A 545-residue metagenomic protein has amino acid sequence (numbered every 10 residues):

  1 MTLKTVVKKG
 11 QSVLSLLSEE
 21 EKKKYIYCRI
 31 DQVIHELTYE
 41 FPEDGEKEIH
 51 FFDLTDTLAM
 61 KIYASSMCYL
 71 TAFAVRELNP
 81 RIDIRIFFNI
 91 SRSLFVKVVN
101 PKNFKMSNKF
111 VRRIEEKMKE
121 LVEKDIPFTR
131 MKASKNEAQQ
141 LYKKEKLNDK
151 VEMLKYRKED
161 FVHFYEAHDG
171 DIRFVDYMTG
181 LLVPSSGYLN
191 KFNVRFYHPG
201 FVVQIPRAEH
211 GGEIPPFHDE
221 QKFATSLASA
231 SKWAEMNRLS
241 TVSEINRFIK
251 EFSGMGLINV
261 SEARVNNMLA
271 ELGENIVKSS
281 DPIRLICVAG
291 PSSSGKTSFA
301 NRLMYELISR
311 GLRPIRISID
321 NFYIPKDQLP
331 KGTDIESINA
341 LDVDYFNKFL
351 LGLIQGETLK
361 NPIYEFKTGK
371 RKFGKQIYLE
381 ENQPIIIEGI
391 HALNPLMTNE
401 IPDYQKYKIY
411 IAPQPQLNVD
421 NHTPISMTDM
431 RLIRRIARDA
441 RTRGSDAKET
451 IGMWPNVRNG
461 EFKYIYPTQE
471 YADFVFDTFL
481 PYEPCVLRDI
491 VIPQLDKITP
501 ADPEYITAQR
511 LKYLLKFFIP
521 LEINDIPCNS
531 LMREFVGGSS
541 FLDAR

Functional and structural regions predicted by a protein language model:
Y27-I30, P42-M60, A74, D83-S91 (+2 more regions): Auxiliary tRNA-acceptor-end handling modules of aminoacyl-tRNA synthetases
I286-V288: Hydrophobic anchor at the beta1->P-loop junction of P-loop NTPases
S293: Walker A (P-loop) phosphate-binding loop of P-loop NTPases
K296: Conserved lysine of the Walker
F299, L303: Hydrophobic positions on the alpha1 helix immediately C-terminal to the Walker A/P-loop
Y305-I315: Post-Walker A helix-loop "phosphate-sensing" segment adjacent to the P-loop in P-loop NTPases
I315-I317, I324-T368, P384: Conserved nucleotide-sensing/catalytic segment adjacent to the nucleotide-binding pocket in NTP-handling enzymes
N399-R545: Conserved NTP phosphate-binding and transfer environment spanning the P-loop NTPase/kinase superfamily
